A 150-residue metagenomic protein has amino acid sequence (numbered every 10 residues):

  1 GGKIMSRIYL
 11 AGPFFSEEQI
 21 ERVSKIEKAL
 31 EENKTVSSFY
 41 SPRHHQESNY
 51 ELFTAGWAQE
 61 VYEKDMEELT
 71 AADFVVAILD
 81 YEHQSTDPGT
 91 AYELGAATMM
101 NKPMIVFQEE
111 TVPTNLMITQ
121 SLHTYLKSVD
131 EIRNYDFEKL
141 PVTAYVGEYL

Functional and structural regions predicted by a protein language model:
G1-L150: Conserved catalytic or regulatory cores that recognize and/or transform ribose-phosphate-containing ligands
